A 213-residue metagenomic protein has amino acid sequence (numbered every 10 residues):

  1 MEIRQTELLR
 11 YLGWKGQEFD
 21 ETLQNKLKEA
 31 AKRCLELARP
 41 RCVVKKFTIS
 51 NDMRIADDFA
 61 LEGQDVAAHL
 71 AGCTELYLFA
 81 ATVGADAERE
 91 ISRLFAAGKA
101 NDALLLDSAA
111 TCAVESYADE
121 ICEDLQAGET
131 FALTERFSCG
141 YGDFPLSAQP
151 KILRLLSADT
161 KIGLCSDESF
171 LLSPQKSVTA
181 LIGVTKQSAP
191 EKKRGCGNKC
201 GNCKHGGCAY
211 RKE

Functional and structural regions predicted by a protein language model:
M1-D102: Active-site helix-to-loop segments that bind/position phosphate- or nucleotide-bearing substrates and donors across
K15, D20, K46, S50 (+10 more regions): Generic alpha-helix signal with a bias toward terminal, lower-confidence helices and secondary-structure junctions
T22-N25, E29, C112, S116 (+1 more regions): Conserved active-site and cofactor/substrate-binding residues in soluble primary-metabolism enzymes
A31-A38, C122-L125, E129, K204: Structural signal for hydrophobic packing residues in well-ordered secondary-structure cores of soluble enzyme domains
L70-Y141: Conserved mixed alpha/beta catalytic, RNA-binding, or beta-rich assembly cores of soluble enzyme, regulatory
F131-G206: Short terminal or interdomain "cap/linker" segment that borders an active site or interface and mediates
G207-E213: Iron-sulfur (Fe-S) cluster-binding segments and ferredoxin-like electron-carrier domains, especially [2Fe-2S]
